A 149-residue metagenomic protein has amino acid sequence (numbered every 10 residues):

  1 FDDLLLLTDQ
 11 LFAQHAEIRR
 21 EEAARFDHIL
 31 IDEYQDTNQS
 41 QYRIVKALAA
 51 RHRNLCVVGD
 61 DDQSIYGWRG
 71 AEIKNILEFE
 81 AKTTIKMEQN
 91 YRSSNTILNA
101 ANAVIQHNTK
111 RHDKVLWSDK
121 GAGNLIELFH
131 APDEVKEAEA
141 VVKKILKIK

Functional and structural regions predicted by a protein language model:
F1-E78, Q89-S93: Conserved helicase NTPase motor core
K82-T83, E88-K149: Helicase P-loop NTPase motor core
